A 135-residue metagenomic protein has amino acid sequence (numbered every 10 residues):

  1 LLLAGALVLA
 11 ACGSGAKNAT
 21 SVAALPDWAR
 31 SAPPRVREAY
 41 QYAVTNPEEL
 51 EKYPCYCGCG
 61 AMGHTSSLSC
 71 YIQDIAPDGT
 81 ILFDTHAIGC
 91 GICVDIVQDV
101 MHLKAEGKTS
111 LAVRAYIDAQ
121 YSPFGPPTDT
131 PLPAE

Functional and structural regions predicted by a protein language model:
L1-G5: Sec-dependent N-terminal signal peptides
V8-A11: C-terminal motif of bacterial Sec signal peptides marking the signal peptidase cleavage site
A16-A61: N-terminal secretory signal peptides
P26-W28, L82-C90, Q98-E106: Second-shell loop/turn segments in exported
Y40-C55, D74, D78-T85, V113: Immediate flanking context of iron-sulfur cluster ligation sites
E51-Y71, I88-V97: Local cysteine-cluster metal-coordination motifs and their immediate loop/turn environment, predominantly Fe-S cluster
M101-E135: Short flanking/linker segments adjacent to small metal-binding domains or redox-active Cys/His motifs
